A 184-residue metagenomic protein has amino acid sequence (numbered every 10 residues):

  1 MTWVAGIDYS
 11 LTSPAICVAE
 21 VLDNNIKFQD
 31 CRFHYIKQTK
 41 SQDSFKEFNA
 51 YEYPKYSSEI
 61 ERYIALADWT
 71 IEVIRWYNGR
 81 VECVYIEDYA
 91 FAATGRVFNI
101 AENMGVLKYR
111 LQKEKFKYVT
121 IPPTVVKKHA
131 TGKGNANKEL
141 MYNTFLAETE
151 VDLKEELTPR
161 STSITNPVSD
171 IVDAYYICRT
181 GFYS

Functional and structural regions predicted by a protein language model:
M1-S184: Phosphate- and other anionic-substrate recognition elements at nucleic-acid/protein interfaces
